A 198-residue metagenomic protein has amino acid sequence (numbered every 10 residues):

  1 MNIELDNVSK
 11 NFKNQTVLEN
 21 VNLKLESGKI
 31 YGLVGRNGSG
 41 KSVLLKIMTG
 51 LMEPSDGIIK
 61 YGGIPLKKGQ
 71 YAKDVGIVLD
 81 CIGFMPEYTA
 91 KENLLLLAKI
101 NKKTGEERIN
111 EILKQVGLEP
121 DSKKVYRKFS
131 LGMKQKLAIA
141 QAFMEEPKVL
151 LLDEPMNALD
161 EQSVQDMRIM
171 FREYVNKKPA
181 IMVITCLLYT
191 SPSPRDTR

Functional and structural regions predicted by a protein language model:
V34-R36: The feature captures the beta-strand-to-loop junction immediately N-terminal to the Walker
T49: Helix-to-loop junction immediately C-terminal to a conserved catalytic motif
G57-Y71: Conserved ABC transporter NBD signature motif
L95, E106-D121: Conserved ABC ATPase "signature" region
L150-E154: Catalytic Walker B motif of ABC-type/P-loop ATPase nucleotide-binding domains
Y189-R198: Single conserved hydrophobic/aromatic residue that forms the stacking wall/gate of nucleotide- or nucleobase-binding
